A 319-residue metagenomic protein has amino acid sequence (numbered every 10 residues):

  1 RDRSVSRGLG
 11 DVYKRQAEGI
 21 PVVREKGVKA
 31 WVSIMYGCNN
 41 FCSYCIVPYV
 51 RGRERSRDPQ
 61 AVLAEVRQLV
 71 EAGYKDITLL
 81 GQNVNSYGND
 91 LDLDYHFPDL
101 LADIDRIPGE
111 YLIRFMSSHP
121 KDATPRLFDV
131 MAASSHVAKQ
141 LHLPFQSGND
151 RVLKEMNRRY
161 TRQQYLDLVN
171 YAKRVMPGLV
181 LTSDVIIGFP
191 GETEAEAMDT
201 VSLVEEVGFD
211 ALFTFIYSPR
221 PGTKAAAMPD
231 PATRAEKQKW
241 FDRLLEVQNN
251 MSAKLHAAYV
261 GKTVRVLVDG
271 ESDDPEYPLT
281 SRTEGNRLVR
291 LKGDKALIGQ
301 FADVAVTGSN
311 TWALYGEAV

Functional and structural regions predicted by a protein language model:
D2-Y13: Single conserved hydrophobic/aromatic residue that forms the stacking wall/gate of nucleotide- or nucleobase-binding
E18-S43, R67-E71, K75-T78, V266: N-terminal pre-triad scaffold of radical SAM enzymes
C42, V62, L79, F115 (+7 more regions): Conserved, mostly hydrophobic/aromatic
C45-A61, N89: Iron-sulfur (Fe-S) cluster-binding segments and ferredoxin-like electron-carrier domains, especially [2Fe-2S]
E71-A197, E205: Conserved SAM/AdoMet-binding glycine-rich loop
G88-G109, M156-R159, P219-N250: Radical SAM enzyme [4Fe-4S]-AdoMet core and its adjacent flexible, acidic and glycine-rich loops/tails across
A227-V319: Terminal RNA-binding accessory module
